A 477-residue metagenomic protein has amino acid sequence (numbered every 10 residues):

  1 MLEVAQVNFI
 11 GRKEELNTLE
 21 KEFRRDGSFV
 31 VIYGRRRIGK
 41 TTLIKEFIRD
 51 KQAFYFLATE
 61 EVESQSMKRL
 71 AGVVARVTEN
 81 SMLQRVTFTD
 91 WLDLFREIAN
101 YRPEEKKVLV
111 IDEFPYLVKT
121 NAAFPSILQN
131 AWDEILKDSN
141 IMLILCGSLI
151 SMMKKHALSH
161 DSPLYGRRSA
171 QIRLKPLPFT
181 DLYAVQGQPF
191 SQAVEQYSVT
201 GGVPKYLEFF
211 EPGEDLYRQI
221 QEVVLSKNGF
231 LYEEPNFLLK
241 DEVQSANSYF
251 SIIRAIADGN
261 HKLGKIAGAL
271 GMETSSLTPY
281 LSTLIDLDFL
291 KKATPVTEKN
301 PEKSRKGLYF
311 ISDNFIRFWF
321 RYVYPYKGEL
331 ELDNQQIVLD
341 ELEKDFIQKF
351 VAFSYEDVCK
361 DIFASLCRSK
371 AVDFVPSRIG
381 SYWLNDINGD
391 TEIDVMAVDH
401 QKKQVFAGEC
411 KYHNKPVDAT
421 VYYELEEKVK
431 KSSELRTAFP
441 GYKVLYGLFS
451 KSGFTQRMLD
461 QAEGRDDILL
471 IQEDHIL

Functional and structural regions predicted by a protein language model:
M1-D340: Phosphate-binding site recognition
G307-L477: A cross-kingdom feature that marks ATP-driven nucleic-acid transaction machinery
